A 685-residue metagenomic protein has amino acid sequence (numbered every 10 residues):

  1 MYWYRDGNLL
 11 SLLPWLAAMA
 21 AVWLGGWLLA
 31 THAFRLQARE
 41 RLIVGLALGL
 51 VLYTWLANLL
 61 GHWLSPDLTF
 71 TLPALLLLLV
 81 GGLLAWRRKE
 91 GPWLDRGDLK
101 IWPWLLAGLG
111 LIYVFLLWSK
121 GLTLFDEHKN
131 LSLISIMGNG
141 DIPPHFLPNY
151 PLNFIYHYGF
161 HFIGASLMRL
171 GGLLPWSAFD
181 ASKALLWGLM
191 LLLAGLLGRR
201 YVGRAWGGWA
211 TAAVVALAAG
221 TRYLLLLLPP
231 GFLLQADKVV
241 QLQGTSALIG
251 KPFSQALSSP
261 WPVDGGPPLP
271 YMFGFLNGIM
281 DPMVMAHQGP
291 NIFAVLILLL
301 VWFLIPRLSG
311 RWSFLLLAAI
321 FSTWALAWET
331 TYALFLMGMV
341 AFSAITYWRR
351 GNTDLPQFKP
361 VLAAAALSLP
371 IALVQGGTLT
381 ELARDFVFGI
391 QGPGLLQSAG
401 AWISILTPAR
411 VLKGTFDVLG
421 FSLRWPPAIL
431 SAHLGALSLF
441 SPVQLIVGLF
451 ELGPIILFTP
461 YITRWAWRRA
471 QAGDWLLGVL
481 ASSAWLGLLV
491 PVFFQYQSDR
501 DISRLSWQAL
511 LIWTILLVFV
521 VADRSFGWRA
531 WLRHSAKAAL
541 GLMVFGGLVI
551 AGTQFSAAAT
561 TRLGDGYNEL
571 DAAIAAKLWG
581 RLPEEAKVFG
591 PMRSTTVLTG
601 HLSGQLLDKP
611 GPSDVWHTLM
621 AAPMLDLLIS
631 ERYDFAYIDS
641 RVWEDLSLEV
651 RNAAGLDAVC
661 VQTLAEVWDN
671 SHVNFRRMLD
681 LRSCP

Functional and structural regions predicted by a protein language model:
M1-D95, S483: Membrane-embedded, hydrophobic transmembrane alpha-helices
L13, H62-D67, L122-E127, P151 (+6 more regions): Membrane-helix boundary/interfacial segments in multi-pass membrane proteins
L64-L116, A205-A212, K359-A363, A539 (+1 more regions): Start-transfer (signal-anchor) and selected internal transmembrane alpha helices of multi-pass inner/ER membrane
G91-K100, P306-S313, W348-V361, L457-A484 (+1 more regions): Membrane-interface helix-loop-helix junctions at transmembrane boundaries of multi-pass membrane enzymes, predominantly
W104-G108, S313-T323, L362-A365, W467-F494 (+1 more regions): Transmembrane alpha-helix segments characteristic of polytopic inner-membrane glycan-assembly/cell-envelope
L109-I297, T561-D565: Active-site lumenal/periplasmic loops and adjacent helix-entry segments of GT-C-fold, multi-pass membrane
A184-G188, G289, A333-M339, Q497-W528: Hydrophobic/aromatic-rich transmembrane helices and adjacent perimembrane loops
A470, D523-P685: Extracytoplasmic
